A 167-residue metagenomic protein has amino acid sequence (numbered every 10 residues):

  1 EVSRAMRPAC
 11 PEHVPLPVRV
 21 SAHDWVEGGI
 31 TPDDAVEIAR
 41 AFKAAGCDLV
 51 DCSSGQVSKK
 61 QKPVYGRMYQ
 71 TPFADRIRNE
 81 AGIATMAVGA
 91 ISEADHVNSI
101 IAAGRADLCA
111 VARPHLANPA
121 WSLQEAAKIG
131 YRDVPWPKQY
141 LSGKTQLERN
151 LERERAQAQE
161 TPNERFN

Functional and structural regions predicted by a protein language model:
E1-N167: Flavin-dependent oxidoreductase catalytic cores
